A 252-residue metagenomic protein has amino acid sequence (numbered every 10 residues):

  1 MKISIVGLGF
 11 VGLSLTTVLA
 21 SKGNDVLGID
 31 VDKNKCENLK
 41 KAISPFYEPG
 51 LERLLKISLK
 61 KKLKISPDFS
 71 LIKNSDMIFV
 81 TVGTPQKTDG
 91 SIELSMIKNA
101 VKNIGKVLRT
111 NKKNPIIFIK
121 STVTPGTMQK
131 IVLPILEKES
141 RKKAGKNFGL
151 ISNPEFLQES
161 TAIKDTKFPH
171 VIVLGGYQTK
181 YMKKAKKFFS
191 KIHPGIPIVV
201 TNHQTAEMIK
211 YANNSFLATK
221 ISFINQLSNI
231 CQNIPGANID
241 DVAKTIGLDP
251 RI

Functional and structural regions predicted by a protein language model:
M1-I252: Structural/interface elements that position substrates and couple domains in central-metabolism enzymes
